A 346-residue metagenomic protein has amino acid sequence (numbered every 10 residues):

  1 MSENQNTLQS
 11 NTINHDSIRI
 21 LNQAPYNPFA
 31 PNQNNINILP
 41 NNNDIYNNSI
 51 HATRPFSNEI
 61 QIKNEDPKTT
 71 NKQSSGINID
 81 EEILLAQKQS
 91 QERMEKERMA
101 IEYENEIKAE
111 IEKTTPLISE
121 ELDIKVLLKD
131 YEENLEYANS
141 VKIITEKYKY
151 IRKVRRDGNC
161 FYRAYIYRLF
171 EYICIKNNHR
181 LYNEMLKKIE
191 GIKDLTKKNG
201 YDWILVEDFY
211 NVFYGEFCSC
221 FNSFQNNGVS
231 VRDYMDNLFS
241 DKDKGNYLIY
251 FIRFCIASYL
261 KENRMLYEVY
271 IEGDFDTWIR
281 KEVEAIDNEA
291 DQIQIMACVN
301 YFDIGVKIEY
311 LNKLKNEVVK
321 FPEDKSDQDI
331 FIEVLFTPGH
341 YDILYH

Functional and structural regions predicted by a protein language model:
M1-S75: Intrinsically disordered, low-complexity repeat regions enriched in Pro/Gln/Gly/Tyr
I18, R54, N58-E121: Acidic, amphipathic alpha-helical interaction segments
I118-L122, V126-Y148, Y172-N312: Papain-like cysteine protease catalytic cores
Y131-E132, R152-G158: Short basic-aromatic helix/loop recognition motifs at nucleic-acid and histone-peptide binding interfaces
K142, Y150-R152, M296-A297, E323-K325 (+1 more regions): Beta-strand elements of modular eukaryotic interaction domains
R155-L169, D287-C298, L344: Active-site nucleophilic cysteine motif
Y165-Y167, C174-I175, L311-K313, H346: Short coil/turn segments at secondary-structure boundaries
I304, N316-H346: Charge-dense, extended regions
